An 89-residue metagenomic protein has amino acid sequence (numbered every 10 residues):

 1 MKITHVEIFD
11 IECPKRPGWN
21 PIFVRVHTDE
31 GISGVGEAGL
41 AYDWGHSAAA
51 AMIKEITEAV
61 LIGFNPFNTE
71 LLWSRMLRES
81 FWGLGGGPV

Functional and structural regions predicted by a protein language model:
M1-V35, G39-A41: Structured beta-strand/loop patches that form or line metal/cofactor-binding pockets in enzymes
H27-V89: Metal- or metallocofactor-binding catalytic centers and their adjacent structured scaffolds across diverse enzyme
